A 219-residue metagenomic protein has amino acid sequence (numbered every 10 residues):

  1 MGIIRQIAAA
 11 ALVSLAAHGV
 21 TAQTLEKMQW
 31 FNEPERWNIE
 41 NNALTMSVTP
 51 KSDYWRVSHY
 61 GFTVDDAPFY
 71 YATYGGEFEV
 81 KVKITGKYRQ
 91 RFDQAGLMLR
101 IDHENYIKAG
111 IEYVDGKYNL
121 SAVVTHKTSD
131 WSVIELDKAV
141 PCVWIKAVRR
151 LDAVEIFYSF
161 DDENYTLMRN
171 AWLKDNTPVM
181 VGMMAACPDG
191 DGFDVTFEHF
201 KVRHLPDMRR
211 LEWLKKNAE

Functional and structural regions predicted by a protein language model:
M1-T24: Bacterial Sec-dependent N-terminal signal peptides
Q23-E219: Extracellular glycan-recognition regions
